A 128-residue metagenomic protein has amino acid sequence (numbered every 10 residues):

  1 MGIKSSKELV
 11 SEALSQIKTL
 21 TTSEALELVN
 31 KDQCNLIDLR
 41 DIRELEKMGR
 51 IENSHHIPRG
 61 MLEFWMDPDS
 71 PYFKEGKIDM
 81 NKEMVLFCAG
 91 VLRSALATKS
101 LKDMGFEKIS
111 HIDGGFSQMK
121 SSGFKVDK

Functional and structural regions predicted by a protein language model:
M1-C34, I42-E83, L92-K128: Rhodanese-like catalytic fold shared by cysteine-dependent sulfurtransferases and DSP/PTP-type phosphatases
I37: Active-site flanking residues adjacent to catalytic metal/cofactor-binding acidic residues
F87: Short, surface-exposed ligand- or partner-binding patches at beta-edge/loop junctions that are enriched in aromatics
